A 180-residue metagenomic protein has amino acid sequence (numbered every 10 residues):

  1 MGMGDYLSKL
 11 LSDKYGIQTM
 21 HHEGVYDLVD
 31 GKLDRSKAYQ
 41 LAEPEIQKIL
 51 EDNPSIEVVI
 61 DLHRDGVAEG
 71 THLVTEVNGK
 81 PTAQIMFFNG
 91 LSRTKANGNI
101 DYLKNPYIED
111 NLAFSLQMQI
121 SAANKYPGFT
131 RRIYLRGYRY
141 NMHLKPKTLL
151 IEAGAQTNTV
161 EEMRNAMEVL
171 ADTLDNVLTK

Functional and structural regions predicted by a protein language model:
M1-E57, D65-T75, E168, L178-T179: N-terminal catalytic or cofactor-binding beta/alpha core of small enzyme domains
M1-G2, L33-Q40, N105-A113, T157-N165: Soluble non-cytosolic domains of exported or imported proteins
Y15-Q18, P54-V58, T82-Q84, G128-F129 (+1 more regions): Loop/turn elements at helix/coil->beta-strand transitions in domains of secreted/extracellular proteins
T19-H21, V58-D61, M86-F88, R132 (+1 more regions): Structural recognition of the beta-strand scaffold that forms the well-ordered cores of secreted hydrolase catalytic
V25-V29, R64-E69, L91-K95, Y138-N141 (+1 more regions): Solvent-exposed loop/turn segments at secondary-structure junctions within structured extracellular/periplasmic domains
A68-K104: A short, glycine/acidic-enriched catalytic loop
Y107-Y134: Active-site-adjacent substrate-binding region of metalloamidase/peptidase-like peptide-processing proteins
F129-K180: Active-site-adjacent mobile loop/cap segments within catalytic or ligand-binding domains
